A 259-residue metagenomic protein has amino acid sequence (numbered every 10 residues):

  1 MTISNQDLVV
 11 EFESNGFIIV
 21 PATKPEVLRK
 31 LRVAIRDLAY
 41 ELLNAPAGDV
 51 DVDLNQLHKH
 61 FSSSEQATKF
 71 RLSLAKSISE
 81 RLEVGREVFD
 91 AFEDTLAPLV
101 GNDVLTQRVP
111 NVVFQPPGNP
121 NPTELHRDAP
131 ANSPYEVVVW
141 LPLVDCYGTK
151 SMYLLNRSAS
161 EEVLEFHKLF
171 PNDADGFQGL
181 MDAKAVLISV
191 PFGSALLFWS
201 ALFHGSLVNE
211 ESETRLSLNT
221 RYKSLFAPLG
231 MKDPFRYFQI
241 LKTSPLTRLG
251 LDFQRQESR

Functional and structural regions predicted by a protein language model:
M1-D103, S258: N-terminal auxiliary "cap/dimerization" subdomain that precedes the catalytic jelly-roll/cupin core of mononuclear
G101-Q115: Active-site cores enriched in adjacent His and Asp/Glu residues with nearby glycine-rich loops that coordinate divalent
F114-D128, A201-L202: Conserved short histidine dyad/triad with adjacent acidic residue
N121-I188, M231: Catalytic core of non-heme Fe(II) oxygenases with the double-stranded beta-helix
V137, S194, L216: Residue-level detector of short, conserved catalytic/binding motifs and their immediate flanks
L143, L202, Y222-S224: Short beta-strand segments enriched in hydrophobic/aromatic residues within well-folded beta-rich domains
V190-F203: Conserved metal-binding segment of the jelly-roll/cupin
L207-R259: Non-heme Fe(II)/2-oxoglutarate
